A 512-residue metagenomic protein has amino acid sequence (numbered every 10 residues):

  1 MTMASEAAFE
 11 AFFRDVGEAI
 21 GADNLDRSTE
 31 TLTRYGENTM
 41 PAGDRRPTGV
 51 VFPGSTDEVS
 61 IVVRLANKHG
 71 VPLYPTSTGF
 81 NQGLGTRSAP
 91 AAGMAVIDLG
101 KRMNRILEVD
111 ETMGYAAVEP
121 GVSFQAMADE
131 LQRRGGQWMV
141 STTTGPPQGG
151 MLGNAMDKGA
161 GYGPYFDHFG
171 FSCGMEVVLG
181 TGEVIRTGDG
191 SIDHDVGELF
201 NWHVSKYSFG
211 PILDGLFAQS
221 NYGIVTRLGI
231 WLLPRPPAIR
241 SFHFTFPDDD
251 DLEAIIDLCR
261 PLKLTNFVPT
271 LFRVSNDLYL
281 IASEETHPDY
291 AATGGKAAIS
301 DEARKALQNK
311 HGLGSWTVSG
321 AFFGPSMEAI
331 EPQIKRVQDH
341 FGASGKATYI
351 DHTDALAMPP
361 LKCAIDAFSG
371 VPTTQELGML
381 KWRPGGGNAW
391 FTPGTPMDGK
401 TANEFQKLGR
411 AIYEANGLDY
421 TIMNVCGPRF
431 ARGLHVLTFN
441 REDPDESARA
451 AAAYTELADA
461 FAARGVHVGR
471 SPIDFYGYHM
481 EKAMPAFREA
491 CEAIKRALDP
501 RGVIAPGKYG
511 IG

Functional and structural regions predicted by a protein language model:
T2-A4, R14, A22, L32 (+8 more regions): Conserved glycine-rich FAD pyrophosphate-binding loop
L25-T29, F52, L73-S77, I97-L99 (+9 more regions): General beta-strand structural signal in soluble alpha/beta enzymes
G36-W138, G149-A160: Long, structured ligand/cofactor-binding scaffold of large enzymes
G54, F244-D248, S319-S326, T392-G399 (+1 more regions): Short beta-strand-to-loop capping motifs
E58-I61, A126, D249-I256, S326-K335 (+2 more regions): Short, conserved charged micro-motifs
I106-L107, V118-P120, Q125-T265: FAD-binding subdomain of flavoenzyme oxidoreductases
D214, G229-I230, R240-D251, I255-F368: C-terminal cap/substrate-recognition region of VAO/PCMH-type FAD-linked oxidoreductases
